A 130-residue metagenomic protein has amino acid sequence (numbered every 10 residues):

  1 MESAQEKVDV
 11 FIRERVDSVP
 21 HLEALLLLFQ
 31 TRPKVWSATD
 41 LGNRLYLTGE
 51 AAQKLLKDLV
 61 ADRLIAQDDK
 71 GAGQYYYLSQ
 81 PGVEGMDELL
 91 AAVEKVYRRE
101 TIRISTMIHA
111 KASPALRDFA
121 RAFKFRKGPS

Functional and structural regions predicted by a protein language model:
M1-E23: Short alpha-helical segments that sit at the start of domains
E14-P20, D69-V93: Short, cationic-aromatic polyanion-contact patches
E14-S18, F29-K34: Short helix-capping/hinge SLiMs at alpha-helix to coil transitions
A24, K34-R44: Short acidic, hydrophobic short linear motifs in intrinsically disordered regions
Y46-D62: Short amphipathic alpha-helical interaction segments
V60-A72: A short, conserved structural fragment
R98-S130: Exposed, interaction-prone assembly regions rather than primary DNA-binding/catalytic cores
